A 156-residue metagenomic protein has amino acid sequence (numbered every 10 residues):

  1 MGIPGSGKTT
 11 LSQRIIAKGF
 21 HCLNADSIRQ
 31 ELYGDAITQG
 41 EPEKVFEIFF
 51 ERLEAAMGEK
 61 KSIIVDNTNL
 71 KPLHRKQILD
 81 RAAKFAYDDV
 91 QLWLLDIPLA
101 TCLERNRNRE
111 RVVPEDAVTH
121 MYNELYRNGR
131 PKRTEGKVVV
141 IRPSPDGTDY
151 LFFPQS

Functional and structural regions predicted by a protein language model:
M1, S6-T9, R14, K18 (+1 more regions): Conserved GTP-binding G-domain of TRAFAC-class P-loop NTPases and closely related GTPase folds
M1-G2, V65-T68: Short His-Asn-centered micro-motif
S6-K61: Conserved substrate/cofactor phosphate-moiety recognition/catalytic segment in nucleotide-dependent phosphotransferases
I15, A56, R81-F85, N128: Hydrophobic helix-cap positions at the C-terminus of alpha-helices in RecA-like/P-loop ATPase nucleotide-binding cores
L23, W93, V139: General small-molecule cofactor/ligand-binding pocket signal
E31, N69-R111, E124, Y150-F153: ATP-dependent NMP and nucleoside kinases share a basic, alpha-helical "lid"
E43-F50, P72, D96, E115-Y122: Amphipathic alpha-helical transducer elements in NTP-driven molecular machines
K61-V65, V90: Generic beta-sheet signal
